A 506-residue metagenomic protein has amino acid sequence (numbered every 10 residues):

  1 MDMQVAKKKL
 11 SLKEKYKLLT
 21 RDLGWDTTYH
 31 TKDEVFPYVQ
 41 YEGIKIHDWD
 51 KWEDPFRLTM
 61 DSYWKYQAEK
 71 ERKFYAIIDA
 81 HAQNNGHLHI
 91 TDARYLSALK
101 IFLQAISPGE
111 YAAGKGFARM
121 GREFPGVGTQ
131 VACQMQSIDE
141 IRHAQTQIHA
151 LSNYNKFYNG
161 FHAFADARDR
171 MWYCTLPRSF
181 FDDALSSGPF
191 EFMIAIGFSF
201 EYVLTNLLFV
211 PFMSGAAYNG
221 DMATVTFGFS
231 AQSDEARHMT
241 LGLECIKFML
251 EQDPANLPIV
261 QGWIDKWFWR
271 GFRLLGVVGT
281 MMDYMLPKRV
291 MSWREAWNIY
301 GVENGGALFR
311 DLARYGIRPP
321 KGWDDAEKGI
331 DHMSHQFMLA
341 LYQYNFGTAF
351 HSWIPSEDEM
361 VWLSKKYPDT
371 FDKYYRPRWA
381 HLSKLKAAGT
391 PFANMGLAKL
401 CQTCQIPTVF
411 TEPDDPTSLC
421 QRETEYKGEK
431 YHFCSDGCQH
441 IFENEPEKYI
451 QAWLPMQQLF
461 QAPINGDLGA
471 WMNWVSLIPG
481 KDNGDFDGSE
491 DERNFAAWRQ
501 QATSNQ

Functional and structural regions predicted by a protein language model:
M1-W52, N256-T390: Extended, helix-rich structural scaffolds rather than catalytic motifs
W25-T27, D92-F124, S187-Y218, G276 (+1 more regions): Alpha-helical bundle segments that constitute or directly flank the non-heme di-iron/ferroxidase center
Y29-A80, I141-F164, L243-I246: Conserved alpha-helical segments that form or flank metal/cofactor-binding pockets of metalloenzymes
H81-F102, A163-F200, A217-N219, I264-K288: Acidic/His metal-coordination segments adjacent to aromatic residues that form catalytic metal sites in metalloenzymes
L103-P177: Long, hydrophobic, well-ordered secondary-structure blocks that form the structural core and pocket-lining surfaces
R119-V131, N153-Y158, A184-S187, V210-S230 (+4 more regions): Inter-helical turn/loop segments and adjacent helix faces that build the functional surface of alpha-helical bundle
W362-E429, E447-Q506: Intrinsically disordered, low-complexity terminal tails and linkers in eukaryotic proteins, enriched in charged/polar
T408, C438, F442: Cys/His-rich microdomains that often coordinate metals
